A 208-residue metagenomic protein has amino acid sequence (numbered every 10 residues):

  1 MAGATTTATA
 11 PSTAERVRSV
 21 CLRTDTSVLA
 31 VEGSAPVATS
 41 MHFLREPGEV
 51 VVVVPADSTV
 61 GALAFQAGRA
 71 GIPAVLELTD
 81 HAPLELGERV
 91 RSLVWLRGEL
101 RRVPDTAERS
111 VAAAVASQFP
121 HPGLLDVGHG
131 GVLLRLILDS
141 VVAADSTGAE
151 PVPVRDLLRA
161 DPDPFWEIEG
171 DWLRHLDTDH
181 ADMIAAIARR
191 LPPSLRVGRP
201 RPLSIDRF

Functional and structural regions predicted by a protein language model:
M1-Q66: An N-terminal domain-cap segment
M1-T7, A35, T79-L96, R155-R174: N-terminal short leaders/motifs
R18-C21, Q66-G68, L86-G87, L124-V127: A general structural signal for short secondary-structure junctions and capping/turn motifs
R23, A35-A38, E88, G130 (+1 more regions): Residues that act as N-cap/strand-start positions at coil-to-secondary-structure junctions
V28-A30, V75-E77, L133-I137: A structural signal for short, well-ordered beta-strand segments and their strand-loop junctions that often border
E49-P55, L96, R101, L134-L136 (+1 more regions): Short hydrophobic-aromatic micro-motifs
D57-Q118: Short, structured beta-strand-loop surface elements
A114-F208: C-terminal edge-of-domain segments
